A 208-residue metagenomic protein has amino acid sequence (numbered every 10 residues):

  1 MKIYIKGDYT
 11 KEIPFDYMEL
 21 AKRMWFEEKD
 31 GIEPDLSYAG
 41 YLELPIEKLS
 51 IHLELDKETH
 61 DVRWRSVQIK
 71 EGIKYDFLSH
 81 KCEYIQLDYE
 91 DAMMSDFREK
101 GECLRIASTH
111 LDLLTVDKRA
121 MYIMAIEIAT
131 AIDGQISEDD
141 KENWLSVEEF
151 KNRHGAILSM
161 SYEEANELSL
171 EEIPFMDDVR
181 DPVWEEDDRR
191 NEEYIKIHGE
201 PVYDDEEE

Functional and structural regions predicted by a protein language model:
M1-E208: Acidic (Asp/Glu-rich) sequence patches and key acidic residues that form negatively charged surfaces used
